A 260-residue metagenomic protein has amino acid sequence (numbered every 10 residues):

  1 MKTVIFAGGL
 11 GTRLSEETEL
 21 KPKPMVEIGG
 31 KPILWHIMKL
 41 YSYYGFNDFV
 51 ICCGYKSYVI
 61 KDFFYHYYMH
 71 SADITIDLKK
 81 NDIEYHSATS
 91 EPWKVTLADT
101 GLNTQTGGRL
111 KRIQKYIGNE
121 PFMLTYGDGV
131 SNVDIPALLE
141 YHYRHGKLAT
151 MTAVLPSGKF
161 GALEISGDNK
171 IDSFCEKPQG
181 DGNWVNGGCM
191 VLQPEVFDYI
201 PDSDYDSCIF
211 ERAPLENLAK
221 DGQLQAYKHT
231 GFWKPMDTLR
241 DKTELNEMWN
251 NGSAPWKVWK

Functional and structural regions predicted by a protein language model:
M1, N47, N119-P121, G222-Q223: Short coil/turn segments at beta-strand junctions that form active-site/ligand-binding loops
M1-D62, H66, L97: N-terminal glycine-rich phosphate-binding loop and ensuing alpha1 helix
T3-I5, I51, L124, A149-T152 (+1 more regions): Structural beta-sheet core signal
H36, G108-R112, P214: Well-ordered alpha-helical segments embedded in enzymatic catalytic cores
V59-G167: Conserved beta-loop-beta/alpha segment of the NTase-like Rossmann-fold superfamily that binds/positions NTPs
P121-M123, V130, I135-Y143, L155-G158 (+1 more regions): Catalytic-core segments of class I nucleotidyltransferases/pyrophosphorylases that form NMP-activated intermediates
